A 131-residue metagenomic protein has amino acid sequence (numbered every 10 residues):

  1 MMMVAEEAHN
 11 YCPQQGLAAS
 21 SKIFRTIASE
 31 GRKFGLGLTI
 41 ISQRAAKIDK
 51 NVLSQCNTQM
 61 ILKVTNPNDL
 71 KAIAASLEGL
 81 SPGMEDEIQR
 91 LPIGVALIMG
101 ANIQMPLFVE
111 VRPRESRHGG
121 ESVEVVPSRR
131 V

Functional and structural regions predicted by a protein language model:
E6-A8, Q14: Walker B catalytic acidic pair
A8-H9, A45: Short, glycine/serine-rich, charged loops/turns that create anion-binding and catalytic segments at active sites
Y11-C12, I48: Catalytic P-loop NTPase motifs of RecA-like helicase/translocase cores
Q15-A19: Short, flexible/disordered intra-domain loops and linkers
S20-S21, R25-V109: Conserved ATP-driven motor cores of ASCE-family P-loop NTPases powering translocation/secretion/packaging/pilus
I93-V131: Conserved P-loop NTPase motor module
